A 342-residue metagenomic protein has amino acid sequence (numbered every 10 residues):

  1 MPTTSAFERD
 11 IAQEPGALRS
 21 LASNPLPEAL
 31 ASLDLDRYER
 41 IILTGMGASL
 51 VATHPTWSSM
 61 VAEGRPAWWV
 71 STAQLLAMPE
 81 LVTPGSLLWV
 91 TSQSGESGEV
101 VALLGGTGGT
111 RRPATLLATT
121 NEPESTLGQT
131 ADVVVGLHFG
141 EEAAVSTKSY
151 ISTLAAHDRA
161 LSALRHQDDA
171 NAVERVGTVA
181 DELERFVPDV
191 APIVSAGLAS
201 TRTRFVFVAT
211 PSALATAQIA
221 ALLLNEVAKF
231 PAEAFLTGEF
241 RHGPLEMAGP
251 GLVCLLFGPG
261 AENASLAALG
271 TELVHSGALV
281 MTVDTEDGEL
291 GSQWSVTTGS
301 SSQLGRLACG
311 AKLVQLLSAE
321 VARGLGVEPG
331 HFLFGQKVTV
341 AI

Functional and structural regions predicted by a protein language model:
P2-A6, A131, A264, T271-I342: Phosphate-moiety recognition in structured ligand-binding domains
P2-Y38, V133-V135, E141-L255, N263 (+1 more regions): Active-site phosphate/pyrophosphate-binding segments
R9, G16, S23, H54 (+2 more regions): A broad, structural surface signal
L18-R19, G64-A67, A73-L76, W89 (+3 more regions): Short N-terminal signal/transit or membrane-insertion segments and the immediately adjacent low-complexity/disordered
R37-T178, T210, L245, L252-S301: Glycine-rich phosphate-binding loops that contact phosphosugars or nucleotide phosphates
A52, T56, S152-H157, T216 (+2 more regions): Catalytic-loop motifs flanking and including active-site residues across diverse enzymes
